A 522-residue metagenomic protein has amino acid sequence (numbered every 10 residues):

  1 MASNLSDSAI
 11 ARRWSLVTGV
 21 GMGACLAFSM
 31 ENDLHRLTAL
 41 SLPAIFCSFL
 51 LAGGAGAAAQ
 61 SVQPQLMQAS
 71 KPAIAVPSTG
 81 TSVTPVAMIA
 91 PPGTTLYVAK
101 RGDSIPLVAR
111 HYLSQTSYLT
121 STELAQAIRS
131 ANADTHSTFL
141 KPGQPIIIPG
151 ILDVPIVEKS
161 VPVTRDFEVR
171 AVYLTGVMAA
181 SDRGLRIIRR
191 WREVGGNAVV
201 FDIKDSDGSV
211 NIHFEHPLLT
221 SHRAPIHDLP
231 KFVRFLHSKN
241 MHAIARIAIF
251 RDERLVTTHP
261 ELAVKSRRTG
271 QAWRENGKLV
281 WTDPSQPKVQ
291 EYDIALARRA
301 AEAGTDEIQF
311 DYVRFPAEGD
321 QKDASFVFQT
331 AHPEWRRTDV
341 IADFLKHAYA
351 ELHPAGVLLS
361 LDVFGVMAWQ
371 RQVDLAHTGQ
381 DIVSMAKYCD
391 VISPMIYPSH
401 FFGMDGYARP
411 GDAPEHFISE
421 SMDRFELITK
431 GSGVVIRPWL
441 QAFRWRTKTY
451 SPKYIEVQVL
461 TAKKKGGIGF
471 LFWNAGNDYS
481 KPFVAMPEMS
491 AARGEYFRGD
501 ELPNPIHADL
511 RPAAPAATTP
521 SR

Functional and structural regions predicted by a protein language model:
A75-S117: Primarily a LysM-type cell-wall glycan-binding module
V161-A179, F250-R299: Active-site-adjacent "subsite" loops/lids of carbohydrate-active enzymes
L185-G208, A303-E307: Catalytic domains of carbohydrate-active enzymes, especially glycoside hydrolases
A198, D228-R274, E307-D311: Glycine-rich, aromatic-flanked loop segments that form ligand/cofactor-binding clefts across common enzyme folds
D207-I247, E318, S325-A355: Aromatic-lined substrate-binding rim segments of carbohydrate-active enzymes
N211-S221, D252-E275, P316-A331, D412: Aromatic- and acidic-residue-enriched segments that line the glycan-binding/catalytic groove of carbohydrate-active
A331-V363, A368-V373, T378-R446: Glycoside hydrolase catalytic-domain groove-lining segments
D390-H400, G431-P503: Substrate-binding cleft of secreted/luminal carbohydrate-active enzymes
